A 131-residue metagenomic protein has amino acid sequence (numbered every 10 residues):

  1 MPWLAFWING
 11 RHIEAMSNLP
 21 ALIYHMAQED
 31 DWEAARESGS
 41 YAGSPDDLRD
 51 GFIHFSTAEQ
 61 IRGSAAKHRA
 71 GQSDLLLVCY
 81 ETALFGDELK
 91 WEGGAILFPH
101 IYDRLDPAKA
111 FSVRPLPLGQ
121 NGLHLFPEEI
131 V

Functional and structural regions predicted by a protein language model:
S17-V131: Conserved, structured core segments of small domains
